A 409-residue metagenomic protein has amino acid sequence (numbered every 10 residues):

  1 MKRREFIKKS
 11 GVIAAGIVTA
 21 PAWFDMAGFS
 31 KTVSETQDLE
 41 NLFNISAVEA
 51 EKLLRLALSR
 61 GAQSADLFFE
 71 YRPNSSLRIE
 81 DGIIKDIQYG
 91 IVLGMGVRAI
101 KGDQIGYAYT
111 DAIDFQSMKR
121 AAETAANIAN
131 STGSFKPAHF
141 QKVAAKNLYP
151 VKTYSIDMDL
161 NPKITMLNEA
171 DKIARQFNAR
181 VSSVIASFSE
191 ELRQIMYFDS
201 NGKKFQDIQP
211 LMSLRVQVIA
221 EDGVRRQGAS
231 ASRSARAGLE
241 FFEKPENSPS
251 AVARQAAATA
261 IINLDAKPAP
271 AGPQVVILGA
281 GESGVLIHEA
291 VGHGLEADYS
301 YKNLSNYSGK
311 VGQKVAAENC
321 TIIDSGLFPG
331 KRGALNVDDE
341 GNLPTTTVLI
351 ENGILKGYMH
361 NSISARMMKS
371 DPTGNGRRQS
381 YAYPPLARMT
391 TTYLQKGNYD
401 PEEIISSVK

Functional and structural regions predicted by a protein language model:
M1-E5: N-terminal secretory signal peptides
F6-G28: N-terminal export signals
K9, P21, S75-N130: N-terminal alpha-helical targeting/anchoring segments
A27-F43, V48-L77, K119-D207, F242-G281 (+2 more regions): Acidic low-complexity segments
L39-P73, G294-G326, A382, A387-S407: Short, compositionally biased leader-like segments
Y89-K101, Q206-R236, V348-I350: Short beta-strand elements
V92-T110, Q217-I219, G341-I363: Active-site and channel-lining beta-strand-loop segments that bind or position nucleotide-derived/phosphorylated
N147, G309-K409: Dual-mode signal for accessory low-complexity, basic/Gly-rich regions
